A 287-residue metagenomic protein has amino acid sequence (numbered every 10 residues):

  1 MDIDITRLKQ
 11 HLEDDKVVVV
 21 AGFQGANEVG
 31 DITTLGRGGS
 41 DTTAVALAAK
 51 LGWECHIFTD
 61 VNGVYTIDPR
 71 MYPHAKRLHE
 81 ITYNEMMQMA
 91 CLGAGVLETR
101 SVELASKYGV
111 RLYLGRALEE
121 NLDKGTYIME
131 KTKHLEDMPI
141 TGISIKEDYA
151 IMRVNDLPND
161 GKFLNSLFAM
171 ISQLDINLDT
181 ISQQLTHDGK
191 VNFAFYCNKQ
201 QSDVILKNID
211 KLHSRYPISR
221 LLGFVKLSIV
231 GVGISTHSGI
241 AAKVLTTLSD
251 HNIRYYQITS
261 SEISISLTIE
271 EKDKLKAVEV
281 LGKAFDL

Functional and structural regions predicted by a protein language model:
M1-S260, S264-L287: C-terminal catalytic "cap/lid" subdomain
